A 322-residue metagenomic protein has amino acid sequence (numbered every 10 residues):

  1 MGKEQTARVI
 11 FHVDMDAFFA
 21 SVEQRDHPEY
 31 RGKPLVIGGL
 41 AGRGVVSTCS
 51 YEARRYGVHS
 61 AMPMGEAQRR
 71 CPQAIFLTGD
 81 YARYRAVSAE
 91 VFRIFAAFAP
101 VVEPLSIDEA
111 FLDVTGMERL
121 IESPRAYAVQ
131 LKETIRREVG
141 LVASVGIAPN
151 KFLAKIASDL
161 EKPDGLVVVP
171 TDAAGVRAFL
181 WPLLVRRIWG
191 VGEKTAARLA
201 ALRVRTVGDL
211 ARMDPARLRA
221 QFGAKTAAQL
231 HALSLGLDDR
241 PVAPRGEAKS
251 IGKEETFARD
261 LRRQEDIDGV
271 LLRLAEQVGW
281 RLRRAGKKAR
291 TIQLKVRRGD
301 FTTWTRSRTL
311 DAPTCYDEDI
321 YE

Functional and structural regions predicted by a protein language model:
M1-L230, L235, V242, W280: Gly/Gly-Pro- and Ser/Thr-rich, intrinsically disordered tail segments characteristic of DNA damage-repair and tolerance
K3, H12, R187, T195-E322: DNA-contacting surface of Y-family translesion DNA polymerases
